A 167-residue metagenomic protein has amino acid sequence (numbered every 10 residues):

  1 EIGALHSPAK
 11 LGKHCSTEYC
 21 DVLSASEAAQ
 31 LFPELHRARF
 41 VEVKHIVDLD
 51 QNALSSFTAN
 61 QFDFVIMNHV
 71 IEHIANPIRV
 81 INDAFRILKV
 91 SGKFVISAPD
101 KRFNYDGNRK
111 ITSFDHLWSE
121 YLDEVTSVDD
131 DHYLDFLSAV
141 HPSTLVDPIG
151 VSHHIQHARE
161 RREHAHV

Functional and structural regions predicted by a protein language model:
E1-G107: Conserved SAM-binding loop
A38-L49, L54, R79-V167: S-adenosyl-L-methionine-dependent methyltransferase catalytic module, highlighting the catalytic core
